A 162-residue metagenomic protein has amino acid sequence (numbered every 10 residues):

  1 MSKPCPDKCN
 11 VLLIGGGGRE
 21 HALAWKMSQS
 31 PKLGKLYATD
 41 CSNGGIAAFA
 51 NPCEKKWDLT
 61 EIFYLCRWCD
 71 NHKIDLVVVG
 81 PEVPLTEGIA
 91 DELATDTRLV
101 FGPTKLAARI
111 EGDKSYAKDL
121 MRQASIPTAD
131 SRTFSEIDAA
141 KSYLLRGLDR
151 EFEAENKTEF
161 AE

Functional and structural regions predicted by a protein language model:
M1-L106, Y116, D138: ATP-binding N-terminal substructure of ATP-dependent carboxylate-amine bond-forming enzymes
L12-L13, G112-E162: Active-site nucleotide/adenylate-binding loops and adjacent lid/helix of ATP-dependent enzymes
A107-E111: Short, small-residue-enriched loops and turns at beta-alpha junctions that line or gate enzyme active sites
